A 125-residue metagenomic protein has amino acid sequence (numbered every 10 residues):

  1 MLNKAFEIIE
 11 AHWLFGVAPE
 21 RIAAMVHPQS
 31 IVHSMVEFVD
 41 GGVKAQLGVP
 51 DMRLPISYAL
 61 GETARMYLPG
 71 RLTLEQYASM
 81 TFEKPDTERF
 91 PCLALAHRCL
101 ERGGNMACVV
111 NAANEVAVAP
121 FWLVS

Functional and structural regions predicted by a protein language model:
M1-S125: Catalytic, metal-anchored helix/loop core of enzyme active sites in primary metabolism
